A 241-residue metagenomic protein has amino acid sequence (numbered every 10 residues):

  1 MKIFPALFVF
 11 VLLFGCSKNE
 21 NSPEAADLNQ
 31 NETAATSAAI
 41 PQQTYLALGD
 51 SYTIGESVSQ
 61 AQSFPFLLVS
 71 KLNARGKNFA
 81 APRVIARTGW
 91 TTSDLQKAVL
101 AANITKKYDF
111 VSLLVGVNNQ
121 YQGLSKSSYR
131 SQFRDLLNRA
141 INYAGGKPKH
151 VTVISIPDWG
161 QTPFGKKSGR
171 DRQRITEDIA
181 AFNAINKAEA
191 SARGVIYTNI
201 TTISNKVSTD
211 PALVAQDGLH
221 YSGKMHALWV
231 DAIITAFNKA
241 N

Functional and structural regions predicted by a protein language model:
M1-V9: Sec-dependent signal peptide recognition, specifically the positively charged N-region followed immediately by
L12-G15: C-terminal motif of bacterial Sec signal peptides marking the signal peptidase cleavage site
S17-E20: Bacterial signal peptide processing site
S22-T88, A98-K106: Serine-esterase "nucleophile elbow" of acetyl-processing enzymes
G55, T91-D94, N119-Q122: Short active-site-adjacent helix-start/loop capping segments
R87-T91, I175: Short, flexible loop segments at the rims of nucleotide/cofactor-binding pockets, characterized by
K97-N241: Alpha-helical cap/lid subdomain in secreted, periplasmic, or secretory-pathway luminal O-acyl-processing enzymes
